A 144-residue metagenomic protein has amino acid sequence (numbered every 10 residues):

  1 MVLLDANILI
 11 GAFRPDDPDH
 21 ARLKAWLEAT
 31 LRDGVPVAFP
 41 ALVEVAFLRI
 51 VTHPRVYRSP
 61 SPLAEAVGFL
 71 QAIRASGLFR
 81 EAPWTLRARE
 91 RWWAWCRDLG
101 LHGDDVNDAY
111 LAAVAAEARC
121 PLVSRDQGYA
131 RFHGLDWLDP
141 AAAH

Functional and structural regions predicted by a protein language model:
M1, L86, A112-H144: Acidic, PIN/NYN-like endoribonuclease modules and their adjacent C-terminal/linker elements
M1-F39, P54-G68, A118, H144: Short, well-structured N-terminal submotif of metal-dependent ribonuclease cores
D5, D108, D126: Acidic active-site catalytic centers that drive phospho-/nucleotidyl reactions and related ester hydrolyses
F13, V51, H133-D136: Short, flexible helix/strand-to-coil boundary loops that buttress conserved ligand/catalytic motifs in alpha/beta
A38-A41, A82: Short beta-strand segments at enzyme active-site cores
T52-F79, L86, W95-R97: Active-site-proximal, substrate-binding regions of enzyme catalytic domains and RNA-binding/basic surfaces
L78-V123: Active-site neighborhoods of divalent-metal-dependent phosphate/nucleic-acid chemistry enzymes
